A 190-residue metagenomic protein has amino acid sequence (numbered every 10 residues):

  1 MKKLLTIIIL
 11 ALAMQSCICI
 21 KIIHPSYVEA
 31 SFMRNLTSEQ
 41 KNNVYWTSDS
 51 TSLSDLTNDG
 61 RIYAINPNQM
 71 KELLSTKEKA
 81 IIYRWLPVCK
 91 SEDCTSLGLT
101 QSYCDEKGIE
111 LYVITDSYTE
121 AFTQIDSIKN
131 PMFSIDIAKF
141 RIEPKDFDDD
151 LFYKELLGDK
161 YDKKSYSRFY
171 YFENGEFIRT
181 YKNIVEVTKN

Functional and structural regions predicted by a protein language model:
M1-L4: Positively charged n-region of N-terminal signal peptides that target proteins for export
A13-S16: C-terminal motif of bacterial Sec signal peptides marking the signal peptidase cleavage site
I18-K21: Bacterial signal peptide processing site
Q40-E78: Post-signal-peptide N-terminal segment of Sec-exported extracytoplasmic proteins
M70-T100, L111-I114: Short active-site neighborhood of thiol/selenol oxidoreductases, capturing the structured segment around
D93-S134: Structural microenvironment flanking redox-active thiols in thiol-disulfide oxidoreductases
D126-Y166: Short, internal strand/loop/helix patches that form the active-site neighborhood or redox-interaction surface
K164-T180: A short, hydrophobic beta-strand/beta-hairpin element that forms part of a small beta-sheet core
